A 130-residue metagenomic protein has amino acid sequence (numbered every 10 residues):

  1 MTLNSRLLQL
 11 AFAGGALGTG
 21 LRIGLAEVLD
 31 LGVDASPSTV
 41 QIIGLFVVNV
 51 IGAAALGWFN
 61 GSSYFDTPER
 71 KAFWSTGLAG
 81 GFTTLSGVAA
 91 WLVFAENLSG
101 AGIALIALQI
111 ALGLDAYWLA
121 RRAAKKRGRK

Functional and structural regions predicted by a protein language model:
M1-K130: Membrane-interface helix-loop junctions in multi-pass transporters/channels
